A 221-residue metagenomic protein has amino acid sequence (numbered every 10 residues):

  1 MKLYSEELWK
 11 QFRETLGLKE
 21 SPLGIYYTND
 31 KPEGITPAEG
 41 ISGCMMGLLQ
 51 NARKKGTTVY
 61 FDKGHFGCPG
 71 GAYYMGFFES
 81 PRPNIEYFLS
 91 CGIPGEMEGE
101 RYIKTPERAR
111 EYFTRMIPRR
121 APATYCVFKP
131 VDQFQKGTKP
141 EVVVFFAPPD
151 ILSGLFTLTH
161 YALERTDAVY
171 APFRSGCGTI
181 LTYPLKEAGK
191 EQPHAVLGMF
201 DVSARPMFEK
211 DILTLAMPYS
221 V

Functional and structural regions predicted by a protein language model:
M1-K2: Ferredoxin-type iron-sulfur electron-transfer modules and their immediate structural context
E6-V221: Acidic, serine/proline-rich low-complexity intrinsically disordered regions
